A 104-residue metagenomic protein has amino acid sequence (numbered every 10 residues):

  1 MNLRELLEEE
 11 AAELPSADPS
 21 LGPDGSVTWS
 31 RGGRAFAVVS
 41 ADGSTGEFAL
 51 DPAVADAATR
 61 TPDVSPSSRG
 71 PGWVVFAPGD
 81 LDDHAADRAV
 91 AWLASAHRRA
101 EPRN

Functional and structural regions predicted by a protein language model:
M1-N104: Charge-dense, helix-prone N-terminal extensions
